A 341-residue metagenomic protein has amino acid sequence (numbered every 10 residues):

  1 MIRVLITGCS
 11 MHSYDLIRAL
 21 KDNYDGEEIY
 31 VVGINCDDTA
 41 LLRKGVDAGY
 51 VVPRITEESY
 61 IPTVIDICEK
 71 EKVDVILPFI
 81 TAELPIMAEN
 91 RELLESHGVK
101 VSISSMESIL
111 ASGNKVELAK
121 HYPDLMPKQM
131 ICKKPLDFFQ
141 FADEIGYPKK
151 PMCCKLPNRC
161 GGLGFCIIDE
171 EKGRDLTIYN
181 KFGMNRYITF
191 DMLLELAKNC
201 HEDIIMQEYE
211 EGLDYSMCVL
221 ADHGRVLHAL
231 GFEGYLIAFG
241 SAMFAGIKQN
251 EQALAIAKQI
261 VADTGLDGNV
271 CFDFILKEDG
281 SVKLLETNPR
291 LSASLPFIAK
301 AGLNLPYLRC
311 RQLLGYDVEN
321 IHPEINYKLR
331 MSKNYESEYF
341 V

Functional and structural regions predicted by a protein language model:
M1-L5, P151, I205: Residues that mark the start of a beta-strand
M1-S102: ATP-binding N-terminal substructure of ATP-dependent carboxylate-amine bond-forming enzymes
T7, I237-F239, I247-V341: ATP-dependent carboxylate activation and anion-phosphoryl transfer catalytic cores that bind Mg-ATP to form
I109-D203: Active-site nucleotide/adenylate-binding loops and adjacent lid/helix of ATP-dependent enzymes
G146, N158-C160, Y209-L213, H223 (+1 more regions): A short catalytic or substrate-binding loop motif that flags glycine-/basic-rich loops and adjacent residues that bind
Y179-G240, I247-K258, L276, S281-K283: Phosphate-binding site of ATP-dependent enzymes
